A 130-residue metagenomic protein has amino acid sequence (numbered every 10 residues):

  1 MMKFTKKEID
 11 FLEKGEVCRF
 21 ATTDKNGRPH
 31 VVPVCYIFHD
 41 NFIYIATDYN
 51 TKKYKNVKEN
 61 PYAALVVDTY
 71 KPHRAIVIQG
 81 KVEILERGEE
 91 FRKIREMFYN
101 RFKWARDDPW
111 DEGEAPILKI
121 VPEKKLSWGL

Functional and structural regions predicted by a protein language model:
M1-G15: Extreme N-terminal tail/first-helix region
K3, P72-L130: Charged, gly/pro-rich active-site loop segments
E8, E16, N41, R74 (+1 more regions): A generic secondary-structure signal marking the coil-to-beta-strand transition
I9-D10, C35, K55, D68 (+2 more regions): Short secondary-structure boundary/capping segments
L12-E13, K58-E59, Y99: Alpha-helix boundary recognition
G15-D48, V57, A63-V67, V77: Short beta-strand segments
E16-V17, Y62, K103, K125: Generic structural signal for secondary-structure transition and capping sites
T51-K53: Short, surface-exposed beta-strand-loop junctions and turns on beta-sheet-rich folds
